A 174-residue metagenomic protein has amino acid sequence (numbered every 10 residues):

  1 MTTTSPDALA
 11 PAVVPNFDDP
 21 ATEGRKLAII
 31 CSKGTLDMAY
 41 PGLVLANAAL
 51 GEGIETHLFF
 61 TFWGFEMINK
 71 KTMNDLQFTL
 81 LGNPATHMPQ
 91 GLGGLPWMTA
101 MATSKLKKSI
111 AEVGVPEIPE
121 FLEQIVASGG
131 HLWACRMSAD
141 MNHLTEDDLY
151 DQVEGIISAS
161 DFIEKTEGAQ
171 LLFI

Functional and structural regions predicted by a protein language model:
T2-D19: Positively charged, low-complexity intrinsically disordered leader regions
A28-A39, I68, S109-E112: Short, glycine-rich nucleotide/cofactor-binding loops
Y40-G53, L58: Histidine-anchored nucleotide/phosphate-binding helix
T56-F62, W133-R136: Short internal beta-strands
I68-F78: Glycine-rich loop at the start of a catalytic domain that most often binds anionic cofactors/ligands
L76-I110, G114-E117: A glycine-rich helix N-cap at a beta->alpha junction
P119-S128, W133, N142: A short aromatic-anchored loop/beta-hairpin motif
D147-I174: Glycine-rich, aromatic-bearing surface loops/beta-hairpins
